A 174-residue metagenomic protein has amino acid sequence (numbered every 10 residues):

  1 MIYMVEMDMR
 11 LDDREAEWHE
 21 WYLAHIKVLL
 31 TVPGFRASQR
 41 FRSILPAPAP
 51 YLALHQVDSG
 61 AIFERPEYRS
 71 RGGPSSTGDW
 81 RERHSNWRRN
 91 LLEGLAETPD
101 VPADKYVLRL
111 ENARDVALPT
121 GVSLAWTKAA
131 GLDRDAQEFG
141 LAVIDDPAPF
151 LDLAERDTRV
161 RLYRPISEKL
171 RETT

Functional and structural regions predicted by a protein language model:
M1-T174: Macromolecular interaction modules
